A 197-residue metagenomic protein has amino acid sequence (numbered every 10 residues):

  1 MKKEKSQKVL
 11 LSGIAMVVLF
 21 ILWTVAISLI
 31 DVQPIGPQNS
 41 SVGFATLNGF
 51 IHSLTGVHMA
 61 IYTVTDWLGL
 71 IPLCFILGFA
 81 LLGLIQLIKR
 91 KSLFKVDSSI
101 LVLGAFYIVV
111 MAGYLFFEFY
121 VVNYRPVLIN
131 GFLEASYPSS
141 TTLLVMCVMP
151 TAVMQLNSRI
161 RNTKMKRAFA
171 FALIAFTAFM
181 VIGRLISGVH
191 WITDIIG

Functional and structural regions predicted by a protein language model:
M1-F75, E118-I129: N-terminal transmembrane-helix/juxtamembrane module of multi-pass inner/ER membrane proteins
K3-G13, A26-S28, I129-G197: Membrane-embedded catalytic cores of phosphoryl/pyrophosphoryl-handling enzymes
K5-V9, T63, S92, V96 (+3 more regions): Hydrophobic, aromatic-rich alpha-helical transmembrane segments and their membrane-interface anchor motifs
I21-D31, A80-L84, A112-F117, A152 (+1 more regions): Hydrophobic membrane-targeting signal helices
I35-P37, G83-F169: Membrane-interface loops
T55, V96-D97, F176: General secondary-structure edge motif
T65-L73, L101, A105, S140 (+1 more regions): Alpha-helical transmembrane segments of integral membrane proteins, emphasizing hydrophobic/aromatic residues
I71, F75-L81, A105, V109-G113 (+1 more regions): Lipid-exposed faces of alpha-helical membrane segments in multi-pass integral membrane proteins
